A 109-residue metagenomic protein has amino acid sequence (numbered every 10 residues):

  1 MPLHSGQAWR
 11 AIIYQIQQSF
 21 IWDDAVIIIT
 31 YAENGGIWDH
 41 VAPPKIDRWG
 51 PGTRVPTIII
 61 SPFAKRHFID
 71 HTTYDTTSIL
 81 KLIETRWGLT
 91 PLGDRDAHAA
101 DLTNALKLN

Functional and structural regions predicted by a protein language model:
M1-N109: N-terminal pro-sequences and low-complexity stem/linker regions of secreted or lumenal proteins
